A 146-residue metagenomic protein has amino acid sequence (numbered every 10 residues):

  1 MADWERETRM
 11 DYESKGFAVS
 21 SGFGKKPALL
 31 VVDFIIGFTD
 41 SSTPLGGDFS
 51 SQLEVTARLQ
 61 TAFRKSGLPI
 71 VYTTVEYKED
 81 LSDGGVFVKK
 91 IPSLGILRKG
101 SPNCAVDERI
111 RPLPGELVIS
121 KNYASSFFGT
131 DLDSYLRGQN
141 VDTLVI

Functional and structural regions predicted by a protein language model:
M1-L113, L117: Active-site acidic carboxylates
G100-V145: Internal catalytic-core helix/loop-beta-alpha segment that presents or stabilizes conserved functional determinants
